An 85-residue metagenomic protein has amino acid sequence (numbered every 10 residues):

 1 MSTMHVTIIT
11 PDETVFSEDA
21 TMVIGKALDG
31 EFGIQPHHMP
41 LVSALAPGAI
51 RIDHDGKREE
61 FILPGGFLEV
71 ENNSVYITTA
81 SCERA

Functional and structural regions predicted by a protein language model:
H5-A85: Compact, glycine-rich, soluble single-domain proteins
